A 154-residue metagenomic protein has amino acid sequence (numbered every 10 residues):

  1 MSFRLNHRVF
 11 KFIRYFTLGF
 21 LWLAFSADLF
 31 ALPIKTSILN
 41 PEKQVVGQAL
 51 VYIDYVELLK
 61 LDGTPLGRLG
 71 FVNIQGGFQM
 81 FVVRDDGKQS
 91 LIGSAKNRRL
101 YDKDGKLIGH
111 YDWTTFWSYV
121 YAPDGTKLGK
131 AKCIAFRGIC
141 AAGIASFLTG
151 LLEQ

Functional and structural regions predicted by a protein language model:
S2-T17: Bacterial N-terminal signal peptides that target proteins for export
I13-D28: Bacterial N-terminal signal peptides
F30-Q154: Long terminal segments
